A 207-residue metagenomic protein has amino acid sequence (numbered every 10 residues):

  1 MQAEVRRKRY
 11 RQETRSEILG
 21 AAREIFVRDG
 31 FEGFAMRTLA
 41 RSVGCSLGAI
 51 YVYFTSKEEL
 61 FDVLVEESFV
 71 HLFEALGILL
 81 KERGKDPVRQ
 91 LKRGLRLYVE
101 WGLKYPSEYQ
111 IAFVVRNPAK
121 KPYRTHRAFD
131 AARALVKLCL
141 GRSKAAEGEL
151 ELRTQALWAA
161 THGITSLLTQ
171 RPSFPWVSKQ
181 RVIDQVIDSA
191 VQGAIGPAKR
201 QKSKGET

Functional and structural regions predicted by a protein language model:
M1-E13, E24, A198-T207: N-terminal intrinsically disordered/low-complexity leader segments
R15-S16, R23, V27, G77 (+4 more regions): Solvent-exposed, non-membrane alpha-helical residues enriched in polar/charged side chains
E17, A21, I25-E59, V63: Helix-turn-helix
L64-L91, Y123, A132-A134, L138-G141: Amphipathic alpha-helical linker/stalk segments
S68, L72, L76, G102 (+4 more regions): Hydrophobic recognition helices of helix-based DNA-binding modules
G77-S107, F129, E147, T154-L157: Hydrophobic alpha-helical connector segments
Q110, V114, K121-P122, H126-F129 (+2 more regions): Hydrophobic/aromatic-rich alpha-helical bundle segments in the mid-to-C-terminal region
